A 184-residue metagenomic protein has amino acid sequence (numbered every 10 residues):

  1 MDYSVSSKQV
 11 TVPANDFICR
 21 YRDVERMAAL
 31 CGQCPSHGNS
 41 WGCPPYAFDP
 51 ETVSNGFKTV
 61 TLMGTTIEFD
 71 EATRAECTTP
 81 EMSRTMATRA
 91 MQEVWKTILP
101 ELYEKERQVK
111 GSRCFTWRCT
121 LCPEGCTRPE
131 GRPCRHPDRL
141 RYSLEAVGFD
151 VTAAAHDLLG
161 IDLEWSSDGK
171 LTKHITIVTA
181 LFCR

Functional and structural regions predicted by a protein language model:
Y3-R184: Catalytic cores of enzyme domains
